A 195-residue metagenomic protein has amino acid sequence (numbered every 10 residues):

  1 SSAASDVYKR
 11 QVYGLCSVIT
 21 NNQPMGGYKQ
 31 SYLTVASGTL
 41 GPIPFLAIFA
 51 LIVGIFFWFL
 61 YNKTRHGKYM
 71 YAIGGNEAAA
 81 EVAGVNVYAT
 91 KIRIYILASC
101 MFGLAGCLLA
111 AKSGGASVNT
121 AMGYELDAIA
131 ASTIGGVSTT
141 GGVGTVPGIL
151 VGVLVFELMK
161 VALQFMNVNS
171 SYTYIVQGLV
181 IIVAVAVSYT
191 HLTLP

Functional and structural regions predicted by a protein language model:
A3-Y8, T190-P195: Conserved small/polar residues in nucleotide/adenosyl-binding loops
D6-H66, T90-I92, K112-A121, S171-Y172: Transmembrane helix-bundle core of multi-pass membrane transporters and related energy-transducing complexes
Y13-G14, F49-W58, A98-A105, I134-G135 (+2 more regions): Hydrophobic core segments of alpha-helical transmembrane domains in multi-pass membrane transport and ion-translocation
A47-L51, I92-I96, V146-V151, I175: Hydrophobic alpha-helical transmembrane segments
F49, N86-A110, M122, L126: Transmembrane alpha-helices
F56, V82, N86-A89, V161-L192: Cytosolic-side transmembrane-helix boundaries in multi-pass membrane proteins
F56-I96: Membrane-helix/interface signature in polytopic inner-membrane proteins
F102, K112-I175: Transmembrane alpha-helical segments in multi-pass inner-membrane proteins
